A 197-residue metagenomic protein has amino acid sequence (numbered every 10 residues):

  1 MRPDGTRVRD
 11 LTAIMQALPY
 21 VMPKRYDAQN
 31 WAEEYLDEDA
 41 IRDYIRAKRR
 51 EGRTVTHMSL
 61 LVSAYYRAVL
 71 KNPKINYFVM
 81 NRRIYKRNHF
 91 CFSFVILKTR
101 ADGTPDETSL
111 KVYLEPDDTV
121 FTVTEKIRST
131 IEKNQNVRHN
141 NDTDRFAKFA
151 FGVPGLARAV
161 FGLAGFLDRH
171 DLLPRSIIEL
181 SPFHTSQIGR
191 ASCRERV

Functional and structural regions predicted by a protein language model:
M1-V197: C-terminal catalytic/motor cores of large multi-domain enzyme assemblies
